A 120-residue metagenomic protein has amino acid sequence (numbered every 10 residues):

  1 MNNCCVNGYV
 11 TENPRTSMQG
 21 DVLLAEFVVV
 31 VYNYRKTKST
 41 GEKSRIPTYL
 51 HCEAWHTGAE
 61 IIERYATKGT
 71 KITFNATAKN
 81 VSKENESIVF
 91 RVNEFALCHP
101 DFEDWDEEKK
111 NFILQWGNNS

Functional and structural regions predicted by a protein language model:
M1-S120: Single-stranded nucleic acid-binding surfaces, predominantly the OB-fold ssDNA-binding core
